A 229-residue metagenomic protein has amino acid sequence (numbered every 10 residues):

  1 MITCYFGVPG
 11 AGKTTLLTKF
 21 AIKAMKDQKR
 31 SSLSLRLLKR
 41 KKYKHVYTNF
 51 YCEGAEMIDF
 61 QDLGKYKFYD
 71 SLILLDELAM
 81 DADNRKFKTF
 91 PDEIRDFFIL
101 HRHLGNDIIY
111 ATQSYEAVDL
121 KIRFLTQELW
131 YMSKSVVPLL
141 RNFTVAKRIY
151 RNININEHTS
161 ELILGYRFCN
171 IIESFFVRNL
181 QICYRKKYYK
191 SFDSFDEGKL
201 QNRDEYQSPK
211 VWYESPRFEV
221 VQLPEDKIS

Functional and structural regions predicted by a protein language model:
M1-T3: Pre-Walker A (Motif I) flank of P-loop NTPase domains
Y5, L17: Hydrophobic anchor at the beta1->P-loop junction of P-loop NTPases
V8: P-loop (Walker A) phosphate-binding loop of NTP-binding proteins
K13-T14: Conserved lysine of the Walker
K23-H45: Post-Walker A helix-loop "phosphate-sensing" segment adjacent to the P-loop in P-loop NTPases
F50-L104: Conserved nucleotide-sensing/catalytic segment adjacent to the nucleotide-binding pocket in NTP-handling enzymes
M80-L162: Replace "adjacent to P-loop NTPase cores in ATP/GTP-dependent enzymes" with "adjacent to NTP-binding cores
E128, N142-S229: Conserved P-loop NTPase motor module
